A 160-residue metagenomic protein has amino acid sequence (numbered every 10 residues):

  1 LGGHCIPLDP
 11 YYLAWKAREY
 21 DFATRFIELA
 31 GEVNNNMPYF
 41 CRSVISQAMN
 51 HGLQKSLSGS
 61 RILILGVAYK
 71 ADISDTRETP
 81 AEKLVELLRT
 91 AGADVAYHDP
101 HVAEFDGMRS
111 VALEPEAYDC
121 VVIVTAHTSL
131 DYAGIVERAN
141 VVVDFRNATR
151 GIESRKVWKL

Functional and structural regions predicted by a protein language model:
L1-L160: Structural/interface elements that position substrates and couple domains in central-metabolism enzymes
